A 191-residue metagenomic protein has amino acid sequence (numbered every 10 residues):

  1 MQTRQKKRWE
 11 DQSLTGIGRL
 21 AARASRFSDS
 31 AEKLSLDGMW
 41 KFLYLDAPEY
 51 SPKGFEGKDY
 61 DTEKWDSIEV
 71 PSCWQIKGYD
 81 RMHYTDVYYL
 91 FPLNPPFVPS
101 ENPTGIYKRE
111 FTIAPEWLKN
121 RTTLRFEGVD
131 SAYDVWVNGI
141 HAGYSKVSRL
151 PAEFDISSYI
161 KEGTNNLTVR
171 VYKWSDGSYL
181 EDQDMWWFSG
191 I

Functional and structural regions predicted by a protein language model:
T3, R8-E10, L14-A22, F27 (+4 more regions): Accessory beta-strand-rich segments of carbohydrate-active enzymes
E32, M39, E56, A132-D134: Conserved beta-strand and immediately adjacent loop positions that scaffold enzyme active sites
E32-K33, K58-D61, W187-F188: Extracytoplasmic/secreted proteins and extracellular or luminal domains
E32-Y44, S67: Mature N-terminal segment immediately following signal peptide/propeptide cleavage in secreted/periplasmic
L36-D37, T62, Y107-K108: Hydrophobic residues on conserved beta-strands that form the core of alpha/beta folds
S51-K64, I68-V70: Short Gly/aromatic-enriched secondary-structure transition segments
D86-P96: N-terminal glycine-rich cofactor-binding segment
